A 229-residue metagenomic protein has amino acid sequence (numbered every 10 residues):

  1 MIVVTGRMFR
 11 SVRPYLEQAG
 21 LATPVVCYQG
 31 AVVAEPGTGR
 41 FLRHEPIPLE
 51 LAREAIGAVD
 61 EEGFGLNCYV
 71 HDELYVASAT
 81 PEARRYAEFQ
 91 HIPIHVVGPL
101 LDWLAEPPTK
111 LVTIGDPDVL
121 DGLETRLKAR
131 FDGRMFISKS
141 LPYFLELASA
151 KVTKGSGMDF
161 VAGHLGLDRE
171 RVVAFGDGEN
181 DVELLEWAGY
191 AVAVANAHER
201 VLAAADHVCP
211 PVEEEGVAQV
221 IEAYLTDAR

Functional and structural regions predicted by a protein language model:
M1-I2, A22-T23, K110, E170-R171 (+2 more regions): Short active-site oxyanion
I2-A83: Active-site phosphate-binding/coordination module
T5, Q29, L111, M158 (+3 more regions): Residue-level signal for inorganic ion chemistry
G6, V173-G178, A193-A197: Glycine-rich beta-to-alpha transition loops that act as phosphate-gripper elements at the mouths of alpha/beta enzyme
A19-A22, L42-E45, E82-A87, K154-S156 (+2 more regions): Short, hinge-like loop/turn segments at secondary-structure boundaries
A19-L21, Y28-Q29, G37, F131-G133 (+2 more regions): Short, structured coil segments at secondary-structure junctions
E54, A58-G65, Y69-F175, E179-W187: Conserved acidic, metal-coordinating active-site core of Asp-based, Mg2+-dependent phosphoryl-transfer enzymes
T125, W187, V192-R229: Asp-based, Mg2+/Mn2+-dependent phosphohydrolase catalytic module
